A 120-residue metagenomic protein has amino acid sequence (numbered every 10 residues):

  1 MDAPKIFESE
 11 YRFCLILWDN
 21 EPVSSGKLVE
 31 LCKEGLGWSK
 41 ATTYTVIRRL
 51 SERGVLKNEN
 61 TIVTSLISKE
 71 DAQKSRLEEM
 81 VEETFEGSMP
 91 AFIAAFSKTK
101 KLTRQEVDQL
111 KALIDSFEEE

Functional and structural regions predicted by a protein language model:
M1-I16, D71-A72, E120: Short alpha-helical segments that sit at the start of domains
E8-L15, G26, A41, L110: Short alpha-helical elements of helix-turn-helix
L17-E21: Short helix-to-turn junction characteristic of helix-turn-helix DNA-binding domains, especially the helix
V23-C32: Short acidic, hydrophobic short linear motifs in intrinsically disordered regions
Y44-R48: Short, hydrophobic-biased segments on the C-terminal half of alpha helices that form "recognition helices"
S51-T61: A short, conserved structural fragment
T61-S68: Minor-groove-contacting beta-hairpin "wing" of winged helix-turn-helix DNA-binding domains
E78-E119: Amphipathic alpha-helical dimerization/coiled-coil segments that flank or bridge DNA-binding/regulatory modules
